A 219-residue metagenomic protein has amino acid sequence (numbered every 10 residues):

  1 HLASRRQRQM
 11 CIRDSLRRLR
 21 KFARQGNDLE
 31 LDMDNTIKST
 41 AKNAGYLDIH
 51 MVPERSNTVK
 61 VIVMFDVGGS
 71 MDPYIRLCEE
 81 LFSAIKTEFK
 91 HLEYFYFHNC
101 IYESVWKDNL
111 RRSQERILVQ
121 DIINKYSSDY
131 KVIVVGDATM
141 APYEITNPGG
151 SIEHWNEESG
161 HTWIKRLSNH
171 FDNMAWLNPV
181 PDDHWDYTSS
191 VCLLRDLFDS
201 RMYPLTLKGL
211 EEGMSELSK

Functional and structural regions predicted by a protein language model:
H1-S4, R8-C11: Single conserved hydrophobic/aromatic residue that forms the stacking wall/gate of nucleotide- or nucleobase-binding
R8, F89, D129-Y130, F171: Short, well-ordered alpha-helix to beta-strand connector turns
Q25-L31, K38-K90: An amphipathic, basic-hydrophobic helix/alpha-beta surface used to engage anionic, phosphate-rich ligands or surfaces
I49-V52, L118-I123, T162-K165: Generic recognition of flexible, low-complexity loop/linker segments
V67, V135-T139, L177-P181: Structural motif
I85-D108, T162-D182: A short, conserved beta-to-alpha structural element at the edge of catalytic cores that scaffolds binding
E93-I145: Von Willebrand factor
Y126-S128, P142-K219: Von Willebrand factor type A / integrin I
